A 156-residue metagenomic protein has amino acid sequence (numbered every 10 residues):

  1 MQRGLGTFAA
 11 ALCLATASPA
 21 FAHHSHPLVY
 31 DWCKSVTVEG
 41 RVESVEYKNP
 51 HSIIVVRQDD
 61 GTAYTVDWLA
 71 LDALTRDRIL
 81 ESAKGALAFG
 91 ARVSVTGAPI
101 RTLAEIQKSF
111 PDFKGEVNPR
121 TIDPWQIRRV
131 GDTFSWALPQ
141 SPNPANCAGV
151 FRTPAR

Functional and structural regions predicted by a protein language model:
M1-A9: Bacterial N-terminal signal peptides that target proteins for export
F21-V36: Short boundary/loop segments of OB/S1/cold-shock single-stranded nucleic-acid-binding domains
G40-V42: Conserved hydrophobic positions within beta-strands
K48-R57: Short aromatic-glycine-enriched beta-strand elements
G61-L71: A short macromolecule-binding patch
R76-V95: Short nucleic-acid-contacting surface segments enriched for D/E, G, S/T with interspersed K/R
I100-P142: OB-fold/S1-family single-stranded nucleic acid-binding modules
